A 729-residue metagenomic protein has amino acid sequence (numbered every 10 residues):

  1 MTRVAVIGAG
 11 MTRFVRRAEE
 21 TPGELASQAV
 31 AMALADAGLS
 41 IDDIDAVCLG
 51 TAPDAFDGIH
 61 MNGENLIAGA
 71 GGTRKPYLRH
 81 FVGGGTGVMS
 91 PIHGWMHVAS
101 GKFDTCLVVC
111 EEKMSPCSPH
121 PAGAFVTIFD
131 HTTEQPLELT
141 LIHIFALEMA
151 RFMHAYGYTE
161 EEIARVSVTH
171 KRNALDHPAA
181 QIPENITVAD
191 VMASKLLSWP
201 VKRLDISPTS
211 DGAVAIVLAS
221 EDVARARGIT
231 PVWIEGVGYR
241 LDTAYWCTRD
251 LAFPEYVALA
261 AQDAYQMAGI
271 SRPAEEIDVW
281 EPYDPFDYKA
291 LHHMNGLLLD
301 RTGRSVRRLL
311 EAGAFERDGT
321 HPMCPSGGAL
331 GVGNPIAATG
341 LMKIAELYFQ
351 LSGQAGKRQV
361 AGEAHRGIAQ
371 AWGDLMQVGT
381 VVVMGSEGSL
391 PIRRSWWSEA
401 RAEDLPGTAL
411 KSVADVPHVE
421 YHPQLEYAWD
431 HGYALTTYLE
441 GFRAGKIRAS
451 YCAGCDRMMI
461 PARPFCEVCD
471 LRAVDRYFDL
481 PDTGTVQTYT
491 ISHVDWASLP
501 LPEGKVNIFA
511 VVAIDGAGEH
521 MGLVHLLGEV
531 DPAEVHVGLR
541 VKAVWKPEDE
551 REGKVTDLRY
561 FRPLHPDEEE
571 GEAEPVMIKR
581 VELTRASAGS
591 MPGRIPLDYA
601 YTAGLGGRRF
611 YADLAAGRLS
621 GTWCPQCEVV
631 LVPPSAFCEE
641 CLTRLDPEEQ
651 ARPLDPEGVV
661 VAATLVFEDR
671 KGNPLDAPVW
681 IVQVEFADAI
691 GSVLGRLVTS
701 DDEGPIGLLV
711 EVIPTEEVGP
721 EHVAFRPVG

Functional and structural regions predicted by a protein language model:
M1-G23, S27, M32, T132 (+7 more regions): Condensing-enzyme catalytic core mediating Claisen C-C bond formation in acyl metabolism
M1-G85, H93, F152-T159, Q181-T187 (+4 more regions): Conserved active-site "lid/cap" helical segment
P53-V109, K113-I144, P183-P208, R240-D242 (+2 more regions): Conserved catalytic cysteine-centered active-site region of acyl-thioester-dependent Claisen-condensing enzymes
F81-E112, I142-D176, I216-D222, P335-G356: Active-site-proximal alpha-helical scaffold in enzymes
S389-I447, D549-S620, V718-H722, V728: A broadly conserved sequence feature marking short terminus-proximal activation segments in nucleic acid-centric
E440-T483, A612-E657: Cys/His-rich short segments
T483-E529, V537, E657-V698, I706: Glycine-rich active-site loops that engage anionic ligands at enzyme catalytic sites
G516-E572, A687-G729: Well-ordered alpha/beta subsegment
